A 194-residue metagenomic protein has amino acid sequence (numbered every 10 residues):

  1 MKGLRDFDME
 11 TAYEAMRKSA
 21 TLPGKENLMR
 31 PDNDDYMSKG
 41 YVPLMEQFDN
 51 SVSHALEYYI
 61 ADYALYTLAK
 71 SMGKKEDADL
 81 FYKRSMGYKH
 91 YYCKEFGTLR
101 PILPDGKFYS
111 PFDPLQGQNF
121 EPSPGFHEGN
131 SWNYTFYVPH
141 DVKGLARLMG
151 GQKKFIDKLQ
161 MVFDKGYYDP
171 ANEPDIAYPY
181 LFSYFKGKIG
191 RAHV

Functional and structural regions predicted by a protein language model:
G3-M86, H90-R191: Active-site core of glycosidic bond-cleaving carbohydrate-active enzymes
